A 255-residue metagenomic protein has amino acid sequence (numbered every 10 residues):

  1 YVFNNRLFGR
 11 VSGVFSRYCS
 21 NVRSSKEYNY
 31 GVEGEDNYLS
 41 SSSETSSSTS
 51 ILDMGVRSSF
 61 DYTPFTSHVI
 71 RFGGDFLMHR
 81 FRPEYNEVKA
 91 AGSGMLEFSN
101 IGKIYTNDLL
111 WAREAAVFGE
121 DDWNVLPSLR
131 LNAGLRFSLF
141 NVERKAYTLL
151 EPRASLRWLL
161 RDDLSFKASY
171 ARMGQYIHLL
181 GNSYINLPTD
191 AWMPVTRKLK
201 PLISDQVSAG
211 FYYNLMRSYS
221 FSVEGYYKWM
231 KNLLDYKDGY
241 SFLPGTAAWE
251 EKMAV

Functional and structural regions predicted by a protein language model:
Y1, V117, L149-L159: Feature captures outer-membrane beta-barrel proteins of Gram-negative bacteria and organelles
Y1-E143, S222: Face-selective signature of the C-terminal outer-membrane beta-barrel domain
Y18, V22, I51-D53, A112-E114 (+4 more regions): Membrane-spanning beta-strands of outer-membrane beta-barrel proteins
C19, D162-V207, Y227-M253: Surface-exposed extracellular loop regions of Gram-negative outer-membrane beta-barrel proteins, predominantly
K26-S41, E87-L96, L149-R153, N182-A191 (+1 more regions): Flexible, surface-exposed loop regions and adjacent strand-edge segments of Gram-negative outer-membrane beta-barrel
D53-S59, T106-L110, A116, S220-V255: Outer membrane beta-barrel strand-and-loop segments of large Gram-negative receptors, especially TonB-dependent
G134, G210, N214: Small/polar-residue-rich segments within soluble enzyme cores
